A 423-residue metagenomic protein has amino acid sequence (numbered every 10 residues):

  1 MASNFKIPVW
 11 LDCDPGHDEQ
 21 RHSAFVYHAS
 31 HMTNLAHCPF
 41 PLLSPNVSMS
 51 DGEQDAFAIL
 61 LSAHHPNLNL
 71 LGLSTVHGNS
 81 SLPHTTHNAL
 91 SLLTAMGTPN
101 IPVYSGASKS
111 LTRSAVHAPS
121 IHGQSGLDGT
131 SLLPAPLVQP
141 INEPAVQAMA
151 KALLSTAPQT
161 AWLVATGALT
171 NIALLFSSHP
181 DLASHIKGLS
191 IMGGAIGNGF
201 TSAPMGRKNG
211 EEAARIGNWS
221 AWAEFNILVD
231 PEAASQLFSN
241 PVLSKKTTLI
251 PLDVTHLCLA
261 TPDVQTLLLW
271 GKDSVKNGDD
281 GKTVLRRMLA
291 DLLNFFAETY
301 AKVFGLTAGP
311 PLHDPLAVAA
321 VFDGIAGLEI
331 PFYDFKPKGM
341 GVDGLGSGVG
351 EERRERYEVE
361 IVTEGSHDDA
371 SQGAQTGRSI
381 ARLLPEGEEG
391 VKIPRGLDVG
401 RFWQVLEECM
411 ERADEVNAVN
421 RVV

Functional and structural regions predicted by a protein language model:
M1-V423: N-terminal acidic, glycine/proline-rich low-complexity segments
